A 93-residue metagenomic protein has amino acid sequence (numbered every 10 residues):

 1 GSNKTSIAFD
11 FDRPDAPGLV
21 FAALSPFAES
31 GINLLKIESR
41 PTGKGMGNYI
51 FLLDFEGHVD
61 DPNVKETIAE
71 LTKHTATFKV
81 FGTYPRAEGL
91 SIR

Functional and structural regions predicted by a protein language model:
G1-R93: A conserved regulatory-domain signal marking ACT and ACT-like small-molecule sensing domains and adjacent regulatory
